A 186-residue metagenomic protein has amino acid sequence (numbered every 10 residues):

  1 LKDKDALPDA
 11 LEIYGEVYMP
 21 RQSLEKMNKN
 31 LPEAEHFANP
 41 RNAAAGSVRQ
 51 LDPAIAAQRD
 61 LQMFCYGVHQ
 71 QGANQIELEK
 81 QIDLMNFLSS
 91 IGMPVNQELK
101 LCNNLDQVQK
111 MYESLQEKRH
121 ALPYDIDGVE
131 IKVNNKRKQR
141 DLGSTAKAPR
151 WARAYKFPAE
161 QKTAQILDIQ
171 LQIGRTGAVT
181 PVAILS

Functional and structural regions predicted by a protein language model:
L1-S186: RNA/tRNA-interacting regions in translation and RNA-turnover enzymes
